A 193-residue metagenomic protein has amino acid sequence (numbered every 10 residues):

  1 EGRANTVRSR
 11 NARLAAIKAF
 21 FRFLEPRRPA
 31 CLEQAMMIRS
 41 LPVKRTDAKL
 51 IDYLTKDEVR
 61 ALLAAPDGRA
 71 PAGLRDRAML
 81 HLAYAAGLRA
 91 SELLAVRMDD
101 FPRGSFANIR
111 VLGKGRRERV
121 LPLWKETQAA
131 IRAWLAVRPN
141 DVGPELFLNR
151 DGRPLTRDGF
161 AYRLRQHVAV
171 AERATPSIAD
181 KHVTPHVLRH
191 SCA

Functional and structural regions predicted by a protein language model:
E1-C192: Conserved catalytic core of the tyrosine transesterase superfamily
